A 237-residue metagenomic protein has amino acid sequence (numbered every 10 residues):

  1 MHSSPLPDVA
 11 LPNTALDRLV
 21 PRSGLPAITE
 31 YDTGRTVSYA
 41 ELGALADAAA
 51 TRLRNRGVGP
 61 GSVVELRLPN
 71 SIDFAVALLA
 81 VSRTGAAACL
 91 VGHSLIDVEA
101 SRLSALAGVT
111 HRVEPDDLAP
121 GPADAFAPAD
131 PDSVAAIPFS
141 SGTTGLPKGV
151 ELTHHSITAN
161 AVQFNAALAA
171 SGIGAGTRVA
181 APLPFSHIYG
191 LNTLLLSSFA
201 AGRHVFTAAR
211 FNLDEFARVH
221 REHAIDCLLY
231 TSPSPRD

Functional and structural regions predicted by a protein language model:
S3-A10, E114-V134, A161: Flexible, low-complexity linker/hinge segments
S4-A27, A135: A short N-terminal helical cap/helix-turn-helix that marks the beginning of AMP-binding/adenylate-forming
S4-P7, A27-G57, S62, P69-S71 (+2 more regions): Conserved AMP-binding/adenylate-forming core of the ANL superfamily
R18-L19, L42, A46, L53 (+6 more regions): Adenylate-forming
R35, A50-L95, R178-P182: Conserved AMP-binding/adenylate-forming
L53-V58, A125-D132, P138-A181, A201-R203 (+1 more regions): Conserved adenylate-forming
A161-R178, S186-D226: Conserved AMP-binding/adenylation subdomain of ANL enzymes
C227-D237: Residue-level detector of conserved catalytic or cofactor/ligand-binding positions in enzyme active sites
